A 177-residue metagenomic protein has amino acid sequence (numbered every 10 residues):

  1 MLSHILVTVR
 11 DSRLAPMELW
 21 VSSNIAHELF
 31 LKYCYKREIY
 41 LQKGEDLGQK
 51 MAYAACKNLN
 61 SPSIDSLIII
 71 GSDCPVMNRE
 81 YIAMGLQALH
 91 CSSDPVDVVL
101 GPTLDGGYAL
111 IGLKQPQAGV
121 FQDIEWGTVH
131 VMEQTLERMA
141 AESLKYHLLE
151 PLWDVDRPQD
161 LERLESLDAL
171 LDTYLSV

Functional and structural regions predicted by a protein language model:
M1-A15: A short, N-terminal amphipathic alpha-helix
R13-E38: Acidic donor-binding segment of Leloir-type glycosyltransferases
L14, S63-I64, D94-V96: Short, high-confidence coil segments that cap the C-terminus of an alpha-helix and link into the following beta-strand
L29-S66, V131: Short phosphate-binding loop-to-helix
I70: Catalytic metal- and UDP-sugar-binding loop of GT-A-like glycosyltransferases, i.e., residues flanking the conserved
V76-D105: Conserved donor-nucleotide/metal-binding helix-loop-beta segment in metal-dependent transferases, i.e., the alpha-helix
T103, L113-K114, Q122: Active-site rim beta-loop-alpha module in soluble metabolic enzymes
V129, E133-V177: Conserved alpha/beta core of the MobA/IspD/sugar-nucleotide pyrophosphorylase nucleotidyltransferase superfamily
